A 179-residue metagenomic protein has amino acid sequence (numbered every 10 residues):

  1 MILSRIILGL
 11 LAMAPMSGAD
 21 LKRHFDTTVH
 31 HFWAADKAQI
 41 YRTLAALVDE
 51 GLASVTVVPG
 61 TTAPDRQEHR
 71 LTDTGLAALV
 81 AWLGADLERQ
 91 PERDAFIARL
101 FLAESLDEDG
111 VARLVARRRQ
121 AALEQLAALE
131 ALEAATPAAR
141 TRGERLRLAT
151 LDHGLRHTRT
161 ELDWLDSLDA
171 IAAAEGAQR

Functional and structural regions predicted by a protein language model:
M1-P91: Basic helix-turn-helix/winged-helix DNA-binding cores and closely related short helical interaction motifs
I2-L3, A95, L146: Alpha-helix N-cap/N′ positions at the starts of helices
Q39, Q67, E144-L155: Alpha-helical scaffold segments that form or flank carboxylate-/histidine-based iron centers
V80-A127: Amphipathic alpha-helical dimerization/coiled-coil segments that flank or bridge DNA-binding/regulatory modules
A112, R119, L126, E133 (+4 more regions): Heptad-repeat amphipathic alpha-helical coiled-coil interaction surface used for oligomerization/assembly
A131-T150: Acidic interhelical loop/turn segments
I171-R179: Long amphipathic alpha-helical coiled-coil segments
